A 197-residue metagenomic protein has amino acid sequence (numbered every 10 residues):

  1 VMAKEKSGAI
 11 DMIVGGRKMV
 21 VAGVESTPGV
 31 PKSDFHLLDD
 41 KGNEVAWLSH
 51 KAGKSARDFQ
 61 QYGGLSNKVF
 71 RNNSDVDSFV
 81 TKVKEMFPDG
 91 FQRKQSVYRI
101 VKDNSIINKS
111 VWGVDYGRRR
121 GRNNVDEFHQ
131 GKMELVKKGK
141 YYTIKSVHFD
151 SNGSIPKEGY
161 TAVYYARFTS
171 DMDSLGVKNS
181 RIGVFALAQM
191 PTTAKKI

Functional and structural regions predicted by a protein language model:
V1-I197: Short, positively charged
